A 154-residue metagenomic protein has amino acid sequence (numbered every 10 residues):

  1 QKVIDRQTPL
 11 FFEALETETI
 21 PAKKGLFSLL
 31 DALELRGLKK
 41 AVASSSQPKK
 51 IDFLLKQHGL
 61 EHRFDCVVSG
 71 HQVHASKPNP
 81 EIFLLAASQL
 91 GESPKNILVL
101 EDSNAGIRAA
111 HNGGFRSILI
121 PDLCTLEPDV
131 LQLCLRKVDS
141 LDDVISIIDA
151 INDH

Functional and structural regions predicted by a protein language model:
K2-T8: Acidic catalytic patch
V3, A22, L60-R63: Hydrophobic side chains within well-formed alpha-helices
P9, E13-I20, N112-R116: Short amphipathic alpha-helical segments at helix boundaries and their inter-helical linkers
E13-V42, P48, D52: Short, acidic loop-to-helix structural element flanking the phosphoryl-transfer center in phosphate-processing enzymes
D31-E34, Q47-H154: Asp-based, Mg2+/Mn2+-dependent phosphohydrolase catalytic module
